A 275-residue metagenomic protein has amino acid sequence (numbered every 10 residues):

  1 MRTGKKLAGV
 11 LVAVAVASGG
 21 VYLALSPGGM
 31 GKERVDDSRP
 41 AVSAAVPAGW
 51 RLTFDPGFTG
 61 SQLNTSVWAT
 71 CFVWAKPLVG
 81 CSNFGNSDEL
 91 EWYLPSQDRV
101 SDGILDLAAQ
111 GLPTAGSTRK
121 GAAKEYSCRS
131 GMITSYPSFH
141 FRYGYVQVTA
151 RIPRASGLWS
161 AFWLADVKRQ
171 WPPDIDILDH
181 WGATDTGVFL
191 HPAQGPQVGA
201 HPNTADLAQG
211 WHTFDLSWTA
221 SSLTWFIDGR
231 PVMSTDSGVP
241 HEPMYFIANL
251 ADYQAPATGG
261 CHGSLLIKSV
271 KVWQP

Functional and structural regions predicted by a protein language model:
M1-L25: Secretory targeting and sorting signals
K5-G9, R34-P275: GH16 jelly-roll
G19-P40: C-terminal region of N-terminal signal peptides and the immediate post-cleavage residues of exported proteins
